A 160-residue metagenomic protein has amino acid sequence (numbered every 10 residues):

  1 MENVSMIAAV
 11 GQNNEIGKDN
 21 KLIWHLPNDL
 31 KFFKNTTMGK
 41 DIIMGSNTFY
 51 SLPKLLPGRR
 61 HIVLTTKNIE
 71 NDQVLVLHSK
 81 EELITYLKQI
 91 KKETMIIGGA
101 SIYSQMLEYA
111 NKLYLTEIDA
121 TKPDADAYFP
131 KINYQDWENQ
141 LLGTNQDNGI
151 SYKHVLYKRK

Functional and structural regions predicted by a protein language model:
M1-K160: Enzymes that bind and transform nitrogen-containing heteroaromatic metabolites
